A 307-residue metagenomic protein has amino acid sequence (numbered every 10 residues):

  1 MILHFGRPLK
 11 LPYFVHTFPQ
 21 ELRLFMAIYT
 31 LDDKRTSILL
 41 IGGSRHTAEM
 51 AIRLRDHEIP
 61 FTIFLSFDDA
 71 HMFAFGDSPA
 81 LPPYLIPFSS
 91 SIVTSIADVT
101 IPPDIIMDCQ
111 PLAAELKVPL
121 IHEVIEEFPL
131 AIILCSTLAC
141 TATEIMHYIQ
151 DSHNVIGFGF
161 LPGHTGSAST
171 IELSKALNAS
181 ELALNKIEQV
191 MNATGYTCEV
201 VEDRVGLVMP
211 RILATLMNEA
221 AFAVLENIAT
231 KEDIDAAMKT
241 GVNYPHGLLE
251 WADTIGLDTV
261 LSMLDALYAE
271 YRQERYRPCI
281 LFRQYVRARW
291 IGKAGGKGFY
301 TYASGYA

Functional and structural regions predicted by a protein language model:
I2-L3, A220: Conserved binding/recognition cores within well-folded domains
L3-G6, Y13-F14, F18-P19, L24-T94 (+1 more regions): NAD(P)+-binding Rossmann beta1-loop-alpha1 motif at the extreme N-terminus of oxidoreductases
D32, A48, Q110, V118-H122 (+2 more regions): Rossmann-fold dinucleotide-binding core
I59, Y196, A229: Short phosphate-binding/catalytic loops that engage adenosine nucleotides
P79-I132: Rossmann-like NAD(P)-binding element
H164-K175, N185-K186, N192-T194, E202-E226 (+3 more regions): Active-site-proximal catalytic alpha-helix in oxidoreductases
S180, A229-D233: Helix N-cap / loop-to-helix initiation motif
A236-K239, N243-A307: Interdomain hinge/lid region at the active-site interface of Rossmann-like NAD(P)-dependent oxidoreductases
